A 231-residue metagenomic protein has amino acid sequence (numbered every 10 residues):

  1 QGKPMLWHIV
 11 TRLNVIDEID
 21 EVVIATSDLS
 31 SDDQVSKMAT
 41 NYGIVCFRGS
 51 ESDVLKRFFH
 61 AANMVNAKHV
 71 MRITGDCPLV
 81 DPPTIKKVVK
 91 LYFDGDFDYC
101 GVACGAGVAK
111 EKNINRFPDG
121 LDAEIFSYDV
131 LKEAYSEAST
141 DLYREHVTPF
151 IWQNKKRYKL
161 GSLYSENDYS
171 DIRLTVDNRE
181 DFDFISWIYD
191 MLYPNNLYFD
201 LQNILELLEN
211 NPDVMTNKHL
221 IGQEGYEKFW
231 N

Functional and structural regions predicted by a protein language model:
Q1-T26, S31: N-terminal glycine-rich phosphate-binding loop and ensuing alpha1 helix
D20, K68, D98: Conserved acidic residues
D20-V23, M71, G161: A structural signal for isolated positions on well-ordered beta-strands in alpha/beta enzyme cores
L29-G95: Short phosphate-binding loop-to-helix
V80-I172, W187, N203-N231: Conserved core of the sugar-phosphate nucleotidyltransferase
N178: Short, conserved phosphate/pyrophosphate- and ester-handling motifs at nucleotide-, phospho-/glycolipid
D183-M191: Short active-site loop/helix that positions an aromatic residue
